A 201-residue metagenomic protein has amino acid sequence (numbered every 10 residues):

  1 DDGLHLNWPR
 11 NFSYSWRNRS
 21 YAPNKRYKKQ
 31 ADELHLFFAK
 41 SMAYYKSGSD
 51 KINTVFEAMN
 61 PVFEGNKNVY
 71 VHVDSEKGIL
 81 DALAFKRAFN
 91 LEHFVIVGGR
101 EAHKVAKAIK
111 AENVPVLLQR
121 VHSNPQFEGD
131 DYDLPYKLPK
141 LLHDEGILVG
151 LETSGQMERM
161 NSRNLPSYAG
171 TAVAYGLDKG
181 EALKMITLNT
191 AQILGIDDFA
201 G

Functional and structural regions predicted by a protein language model:
D1-H93: Polyanionic/metal-chelating signatures
G3-H5, N113-L118: Active-site gating loops and adjacent loop-to-helix segments of metal-dependent hydrolytic enzymes
A58, K104-V105, L138: Short acidic active-site motifs
V62-E64, I109-K110, H143-D144: Extracellular/periplasmic catalytic domains that process cell-envelope and extracellular macromolecules
N68, P115, Q119-H122, D130-G201: His/Asp/Glu-enriched, well-ordered alpha-helical/loop segment that forms or immediately abuts the divalent-metal
Y70-D74, E92-E101, V121, P125-F127: Catalytic beta/alpha-barrel core
E101-E112: Active-site-adjacent beta->alpha loops and helix N-cap segments on the catalytic face of soluble alpha/beta enzymes
